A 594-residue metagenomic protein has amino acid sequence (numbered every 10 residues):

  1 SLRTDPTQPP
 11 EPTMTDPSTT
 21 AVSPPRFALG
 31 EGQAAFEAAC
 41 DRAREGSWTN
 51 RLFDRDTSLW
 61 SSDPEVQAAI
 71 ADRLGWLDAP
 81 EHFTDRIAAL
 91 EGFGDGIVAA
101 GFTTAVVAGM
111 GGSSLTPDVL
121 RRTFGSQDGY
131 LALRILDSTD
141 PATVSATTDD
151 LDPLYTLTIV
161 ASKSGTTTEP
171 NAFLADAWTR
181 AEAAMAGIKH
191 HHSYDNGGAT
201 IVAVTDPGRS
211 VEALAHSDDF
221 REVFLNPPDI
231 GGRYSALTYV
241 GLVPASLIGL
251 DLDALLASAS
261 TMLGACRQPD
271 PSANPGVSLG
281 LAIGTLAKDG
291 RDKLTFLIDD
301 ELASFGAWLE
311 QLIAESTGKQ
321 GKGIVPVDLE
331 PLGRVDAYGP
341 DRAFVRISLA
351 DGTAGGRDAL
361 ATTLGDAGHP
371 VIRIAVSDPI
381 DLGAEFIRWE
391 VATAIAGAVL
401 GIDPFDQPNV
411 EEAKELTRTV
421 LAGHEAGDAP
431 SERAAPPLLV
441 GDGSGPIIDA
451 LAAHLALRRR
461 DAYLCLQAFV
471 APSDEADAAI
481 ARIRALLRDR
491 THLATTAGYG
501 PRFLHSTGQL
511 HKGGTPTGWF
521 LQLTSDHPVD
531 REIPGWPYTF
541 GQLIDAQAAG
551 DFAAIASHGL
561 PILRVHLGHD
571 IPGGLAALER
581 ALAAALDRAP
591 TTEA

Functional and structural regions predicted by a protein language model:
S1-T13, T592-E593: Short, Lys/Arg-enriched N-terminal segments with co-localized hydrophobic residues within the first ~10-30 amino acids
T15-A99, D351, G368, R373 (+7 more regions): Extended, charge-enriched "interface" segments that sit outside catalytic cores
D95-P269, A343, I347-A354, D358-I374: Glycine-rich phosphate-binding loops that contact phosphosugars or nucleotide phosphates
R122-G125, D149-P153, A175-D176, S217-F220 (+7 more regions): Short, solvent-exposed amphipathic alpha-helical segments in soluble enzyme and RNA/protein-processing domains
A183-V345, A354, P379, A384 (+2 more regions): Active-site phosphate/pyrophosphate-binding segments
A361-L364, I374-V376, L521-T524, P537-D551: Low-complexity, glycine/alanine/valine/leucine- and proline-rich hydrophobic stretches
D406, E411, L457-L466, Y499 (+2 more regions): C-terminal amphipathic alpha-helical interaction region
P501-P537: Conserved, well-ordered active-site substructure
